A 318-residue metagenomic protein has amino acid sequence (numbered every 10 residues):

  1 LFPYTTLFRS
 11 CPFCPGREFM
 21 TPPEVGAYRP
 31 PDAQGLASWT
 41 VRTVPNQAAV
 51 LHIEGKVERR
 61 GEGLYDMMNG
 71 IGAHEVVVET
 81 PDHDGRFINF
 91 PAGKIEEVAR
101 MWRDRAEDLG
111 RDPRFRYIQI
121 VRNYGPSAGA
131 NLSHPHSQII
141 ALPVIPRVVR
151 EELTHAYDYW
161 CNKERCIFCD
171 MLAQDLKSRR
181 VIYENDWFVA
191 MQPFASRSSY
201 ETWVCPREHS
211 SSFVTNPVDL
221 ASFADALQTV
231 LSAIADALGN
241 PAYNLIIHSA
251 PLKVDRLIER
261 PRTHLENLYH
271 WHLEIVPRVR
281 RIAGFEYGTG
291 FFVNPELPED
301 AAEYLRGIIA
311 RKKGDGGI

Functional and structural regions predicted by a protein language model:
L1-H134, I140-S211, L231-D236, N240-Y243 (+1 more regions): Active-site microenvironments that recognize anionic phosphate/pyrophosphate groups
L172, H209-L227: Double-stranded beta-helix
N216-D219, A226, I246, Y287-F291: Composition- and surface-driven signal marking solvent-exposed, interaction-prone regions in large proteins
I247-K253: Flavin (FAD/FMN) cofactor-binding core of flavoprotein oxidoreductases
